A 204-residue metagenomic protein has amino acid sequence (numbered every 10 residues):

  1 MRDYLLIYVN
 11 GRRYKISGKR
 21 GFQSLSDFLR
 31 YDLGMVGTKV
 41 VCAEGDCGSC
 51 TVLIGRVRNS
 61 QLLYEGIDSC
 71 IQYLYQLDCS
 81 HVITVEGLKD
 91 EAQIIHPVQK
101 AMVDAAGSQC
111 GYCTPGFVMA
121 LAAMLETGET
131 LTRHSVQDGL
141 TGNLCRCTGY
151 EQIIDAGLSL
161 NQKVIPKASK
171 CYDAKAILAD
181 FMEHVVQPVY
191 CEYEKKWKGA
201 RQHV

Functional and structural regions predicted by a protein language model:
M1-V204: Signature of N-terminal electron-transfer/Fe-S-associated modules in redox systems
